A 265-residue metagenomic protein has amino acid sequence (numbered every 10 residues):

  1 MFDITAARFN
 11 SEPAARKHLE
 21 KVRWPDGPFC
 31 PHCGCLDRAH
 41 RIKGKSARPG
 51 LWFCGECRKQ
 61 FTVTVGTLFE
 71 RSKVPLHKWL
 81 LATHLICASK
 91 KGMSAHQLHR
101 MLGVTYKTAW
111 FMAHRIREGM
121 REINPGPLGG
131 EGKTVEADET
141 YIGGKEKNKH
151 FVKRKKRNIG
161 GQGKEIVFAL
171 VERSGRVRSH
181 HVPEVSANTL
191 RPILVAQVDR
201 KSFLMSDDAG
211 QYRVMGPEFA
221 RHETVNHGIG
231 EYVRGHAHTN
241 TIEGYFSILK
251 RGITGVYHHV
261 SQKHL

Functional and structural regions predicted by a protein language model:
M1-L265: Residue-level recognition of single "structural anchor" positions that define or cap local secondary structure
